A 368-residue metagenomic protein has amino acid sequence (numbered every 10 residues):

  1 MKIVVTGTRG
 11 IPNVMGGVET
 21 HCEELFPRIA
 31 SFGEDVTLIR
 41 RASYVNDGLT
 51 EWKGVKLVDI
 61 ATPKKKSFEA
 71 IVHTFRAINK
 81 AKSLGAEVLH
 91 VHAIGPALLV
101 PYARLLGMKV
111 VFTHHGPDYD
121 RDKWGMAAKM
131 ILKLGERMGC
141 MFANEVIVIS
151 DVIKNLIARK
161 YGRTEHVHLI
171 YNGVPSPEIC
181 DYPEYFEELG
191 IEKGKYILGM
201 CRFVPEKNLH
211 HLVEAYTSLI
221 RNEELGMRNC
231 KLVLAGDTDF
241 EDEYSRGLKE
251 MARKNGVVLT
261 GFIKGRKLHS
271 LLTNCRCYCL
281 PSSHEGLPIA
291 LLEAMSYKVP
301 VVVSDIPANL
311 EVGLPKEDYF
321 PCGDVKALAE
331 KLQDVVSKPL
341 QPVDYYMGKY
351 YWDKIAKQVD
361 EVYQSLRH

Functional and structural regions predicted by a protein language model:
V4-T6, G190-T217: Conserved donor-binding/catalytic core segment of Leloir-type glycosyltransferases
N79-K82, L105, K129-V146: Membrane-proximal helix-turn-helix segments that form the acceptor-binding/catalytic region of lipid-linked
V91-P96: Short His-centered aromatic/hydrophobic patch
C140-V167, V174-S176: A short, active-site helix/loop in glycosyltransferases that binds the activated sugar's phosphate group
S245-I263: Nucleotide-activated donor-binding/catalytic signature segment of Leloir-type glycosyltransferases, i.e., the conserved
S283: Aromatic "clamp/platform" in nucleotide-sugar-dependent glycosyltransferases that forms part of the donor/acceptor
P300-V303: Short hydrophobic beta-strand element within catalytic cores of glycosyltransferases and related nucleotide-activated
E317-V325, Q333-S337: Conserved acidic donor-binding segment of nucleotide-sugar-dependent glycosyltransferases
